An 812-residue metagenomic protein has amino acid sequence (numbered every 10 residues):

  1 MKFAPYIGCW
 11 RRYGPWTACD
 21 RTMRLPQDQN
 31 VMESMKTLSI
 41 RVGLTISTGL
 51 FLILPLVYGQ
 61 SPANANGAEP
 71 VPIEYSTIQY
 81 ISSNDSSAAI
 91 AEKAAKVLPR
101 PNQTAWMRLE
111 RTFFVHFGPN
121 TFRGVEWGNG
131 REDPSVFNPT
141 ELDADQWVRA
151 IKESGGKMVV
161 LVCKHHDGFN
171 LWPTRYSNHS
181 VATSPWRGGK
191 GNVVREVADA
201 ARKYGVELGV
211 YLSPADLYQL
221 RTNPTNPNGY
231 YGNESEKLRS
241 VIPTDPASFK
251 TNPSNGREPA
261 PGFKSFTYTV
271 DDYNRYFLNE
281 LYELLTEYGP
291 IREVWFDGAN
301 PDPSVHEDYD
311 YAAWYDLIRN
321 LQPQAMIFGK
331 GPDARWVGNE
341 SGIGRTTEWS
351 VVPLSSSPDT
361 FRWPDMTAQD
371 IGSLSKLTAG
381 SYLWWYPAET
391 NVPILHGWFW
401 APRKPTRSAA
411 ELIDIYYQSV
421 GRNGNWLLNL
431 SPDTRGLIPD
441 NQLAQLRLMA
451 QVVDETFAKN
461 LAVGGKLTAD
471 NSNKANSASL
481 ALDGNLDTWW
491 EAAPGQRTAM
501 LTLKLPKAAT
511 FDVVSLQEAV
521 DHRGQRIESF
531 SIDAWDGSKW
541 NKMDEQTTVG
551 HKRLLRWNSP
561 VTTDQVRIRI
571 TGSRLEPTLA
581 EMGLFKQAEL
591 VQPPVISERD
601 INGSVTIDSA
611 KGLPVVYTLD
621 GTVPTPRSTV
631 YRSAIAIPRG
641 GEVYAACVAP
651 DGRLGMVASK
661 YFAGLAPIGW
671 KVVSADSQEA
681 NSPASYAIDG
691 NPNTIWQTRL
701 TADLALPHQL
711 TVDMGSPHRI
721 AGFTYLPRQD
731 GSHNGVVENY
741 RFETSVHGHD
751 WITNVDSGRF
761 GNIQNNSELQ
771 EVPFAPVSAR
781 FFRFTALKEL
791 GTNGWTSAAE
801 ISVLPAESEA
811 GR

Functional and structural regions predicted by a protein language model:
M1-I40: N-terminal secretory signal peptides that target proteins for export/translocation
C9-R12, N441-L448, V452-K459, D483-Q592 (+2 more regions): Aromatic, loop-rich ligand-recognition surfaces of beta-strand-rich domains
G43-P55: Bacterial N-terminal signal peptides
S61-D483, T488-R497, L503, S515-Q517 (+3 more regions): Mature catalytic domains of secreted/periplasmic carbohydrate-active enzymes
N120-E126, F399-A401, A475-A478, T625-P626 (+3 more regions): Short, solvent-exposed loop/turn elements at domain surfaces
D544-T548, V623-Y631, G761-I763: Short beta-strand segments within Ig-like beta-sandwich modules, predominantly Fibronectin type-III
Q587-Q709: Short, compositionally stereotyped local motifs that mark structural "simplifiers"
